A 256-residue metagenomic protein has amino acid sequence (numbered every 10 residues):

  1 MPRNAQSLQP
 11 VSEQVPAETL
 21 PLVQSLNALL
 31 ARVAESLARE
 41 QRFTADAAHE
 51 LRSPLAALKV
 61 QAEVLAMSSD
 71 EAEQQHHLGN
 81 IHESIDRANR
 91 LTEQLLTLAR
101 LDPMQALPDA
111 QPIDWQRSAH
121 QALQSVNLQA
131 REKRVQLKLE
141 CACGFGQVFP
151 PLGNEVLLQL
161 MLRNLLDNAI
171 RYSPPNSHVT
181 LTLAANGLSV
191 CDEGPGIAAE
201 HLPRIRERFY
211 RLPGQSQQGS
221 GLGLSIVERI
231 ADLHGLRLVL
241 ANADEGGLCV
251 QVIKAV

Functional and structural regions predicted by a protein language model:
M1-A47, L51, A56-E71, R100 (+4 more regions): Membrane-proximal HAMP signal-relay module
Q6-S7, Q129-G144: Short conserved segments within the C-terminal catalytic ATPase subdomain
P16, D109-Q124, L137, C141: A conserved beta-strand-to-alpha-helix junction within the catalytic ATP-binding
E83-L91: Short alpha-helical segment of the dimerization/phosphotransfer core of two-component systems
P103-P108, G146-G153: Conserved micro-motifs of the catalytic ATP-binding
A169-I170: Short helix-loop "hinge" at the ATP-lid/N-box region of the Bergerat-fold HATPase_c
N176-G187: Short beta-strand/loop element within the Bergerat-fold HATPase_c
I197-Y210: Short conserved segment of the HATPase_c
